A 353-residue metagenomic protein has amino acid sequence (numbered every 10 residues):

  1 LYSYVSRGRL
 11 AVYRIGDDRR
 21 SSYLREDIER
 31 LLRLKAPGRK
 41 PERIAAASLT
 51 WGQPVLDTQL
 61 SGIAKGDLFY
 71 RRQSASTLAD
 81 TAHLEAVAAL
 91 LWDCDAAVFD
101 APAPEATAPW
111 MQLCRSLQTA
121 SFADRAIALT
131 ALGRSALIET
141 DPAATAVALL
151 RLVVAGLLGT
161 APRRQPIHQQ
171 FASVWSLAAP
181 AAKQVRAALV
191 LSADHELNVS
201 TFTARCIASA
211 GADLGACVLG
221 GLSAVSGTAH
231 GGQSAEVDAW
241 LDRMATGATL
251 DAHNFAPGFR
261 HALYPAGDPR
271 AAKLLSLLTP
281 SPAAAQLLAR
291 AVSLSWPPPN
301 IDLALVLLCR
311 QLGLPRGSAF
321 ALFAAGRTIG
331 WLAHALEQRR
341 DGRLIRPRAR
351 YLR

Functional and structural regions predicted by a protein language model:
Y2-R353: Hydrophobic alpha-helical bundle cores within soluble ligand-binding/oligomerization subdomains
